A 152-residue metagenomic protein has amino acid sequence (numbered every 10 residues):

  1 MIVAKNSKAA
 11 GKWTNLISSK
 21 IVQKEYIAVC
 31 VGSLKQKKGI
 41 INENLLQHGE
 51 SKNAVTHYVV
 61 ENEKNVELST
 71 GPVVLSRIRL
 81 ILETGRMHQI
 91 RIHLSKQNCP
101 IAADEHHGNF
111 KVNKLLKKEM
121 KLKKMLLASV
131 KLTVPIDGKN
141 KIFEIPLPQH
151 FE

Functional and structural regions predicted by a protein language model:
M1-E152: RNA pseudouridine synthases
